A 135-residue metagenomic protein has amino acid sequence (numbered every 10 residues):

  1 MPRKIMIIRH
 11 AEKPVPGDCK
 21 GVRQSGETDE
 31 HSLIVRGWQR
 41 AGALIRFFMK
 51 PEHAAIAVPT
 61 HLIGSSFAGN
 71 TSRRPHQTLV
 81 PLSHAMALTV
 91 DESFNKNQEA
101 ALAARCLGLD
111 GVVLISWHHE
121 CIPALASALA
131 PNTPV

Functional and structural regions predicted by a protein language model:
M1-D110, C121-V135: Active-site-proximal alpha-helix that buttresses catalytic centers in soluble enzyme cores
V113: Mobile, glycine-rich extracellular loop/lid and propeptide segments that shape or gate substrate/ligand access
S116-H118: Short beta-strand segments
